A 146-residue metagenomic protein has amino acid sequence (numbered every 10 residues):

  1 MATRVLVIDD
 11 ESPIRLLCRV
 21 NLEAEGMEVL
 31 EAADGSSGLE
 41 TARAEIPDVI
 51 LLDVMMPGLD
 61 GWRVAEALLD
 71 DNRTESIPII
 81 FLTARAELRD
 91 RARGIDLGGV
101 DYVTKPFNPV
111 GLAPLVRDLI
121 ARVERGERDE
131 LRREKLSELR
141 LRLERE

Functional and structural regions predicted by a protein language model:
L16-A24: Charged docking surfaces used in two-component/phosphorelay signaling
G26-A33, T41: Short hydrophobic/Thr-rich beta-strand motif most characteristic of the beta2 strand and flanking loop of CheY-like
E45-L51: Active-site beta3 strand of CheY-like receiver
M56: Receiver (REC) domain active-site loop signature in two-component systems and cognate sites in sensor histidine kinases
V100: Short, glycine/charged-rich "phosphate-handling" switch motifs in NTP-dependent and phosphotransfer domains
F107-R117, R128: C-terminal output helix
V123-E146: CheY-like receiver
